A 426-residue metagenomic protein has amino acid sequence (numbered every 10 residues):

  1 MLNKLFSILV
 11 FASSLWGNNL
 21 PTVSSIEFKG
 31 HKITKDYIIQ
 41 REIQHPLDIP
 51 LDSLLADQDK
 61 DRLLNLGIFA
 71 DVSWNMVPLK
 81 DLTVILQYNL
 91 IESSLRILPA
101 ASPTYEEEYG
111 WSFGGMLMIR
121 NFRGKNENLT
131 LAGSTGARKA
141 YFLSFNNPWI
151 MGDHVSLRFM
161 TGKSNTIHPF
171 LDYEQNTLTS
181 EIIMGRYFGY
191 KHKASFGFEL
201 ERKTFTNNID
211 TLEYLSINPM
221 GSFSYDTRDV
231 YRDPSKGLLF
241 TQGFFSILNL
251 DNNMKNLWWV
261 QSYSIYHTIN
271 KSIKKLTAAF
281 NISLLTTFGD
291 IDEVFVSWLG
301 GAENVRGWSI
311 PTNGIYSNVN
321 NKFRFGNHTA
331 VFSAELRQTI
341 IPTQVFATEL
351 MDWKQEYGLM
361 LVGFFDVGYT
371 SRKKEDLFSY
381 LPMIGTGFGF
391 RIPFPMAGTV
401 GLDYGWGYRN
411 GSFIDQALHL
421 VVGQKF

Functional and structural regions predicted by a protein language model:
K4-S14: Sec-dependent N-terminal signal peptides
G17-T104, M116, T130-W149, L257-S262 (+3 more regions): Periplasmic polypeptide-binding modules associated with outer-membrane biogenesis and secretion
F69, F122-G124, I150-G152, Y187-K191 (+5 more regions): Outer-membrane beta-barrel channels and translocator barrels
T83, L90-T241, A302-N327, T399-F426: Gram-negative/organellar outer-membrane beta-barrel architecture
L171, T206-D210, K275, D290-S297 (+2 more regions): Outer-membrane beta-barrel and related beta-rich outer-membrane complex signature in Gram-negative bacteria
M220-S224, R228-G358: C-terminal outer-membrane beta-barrel translocator/porin domains of Gram-negative envelope proteins and their
N318-F325, M351-D352, K374-Y380, G389 (+1 more regions): Short, contiguous acidic/charged loop-to-helix segments that flank catalytic cores in large enzymes
D366: Short basic (Lys/Arg) and small-residue
